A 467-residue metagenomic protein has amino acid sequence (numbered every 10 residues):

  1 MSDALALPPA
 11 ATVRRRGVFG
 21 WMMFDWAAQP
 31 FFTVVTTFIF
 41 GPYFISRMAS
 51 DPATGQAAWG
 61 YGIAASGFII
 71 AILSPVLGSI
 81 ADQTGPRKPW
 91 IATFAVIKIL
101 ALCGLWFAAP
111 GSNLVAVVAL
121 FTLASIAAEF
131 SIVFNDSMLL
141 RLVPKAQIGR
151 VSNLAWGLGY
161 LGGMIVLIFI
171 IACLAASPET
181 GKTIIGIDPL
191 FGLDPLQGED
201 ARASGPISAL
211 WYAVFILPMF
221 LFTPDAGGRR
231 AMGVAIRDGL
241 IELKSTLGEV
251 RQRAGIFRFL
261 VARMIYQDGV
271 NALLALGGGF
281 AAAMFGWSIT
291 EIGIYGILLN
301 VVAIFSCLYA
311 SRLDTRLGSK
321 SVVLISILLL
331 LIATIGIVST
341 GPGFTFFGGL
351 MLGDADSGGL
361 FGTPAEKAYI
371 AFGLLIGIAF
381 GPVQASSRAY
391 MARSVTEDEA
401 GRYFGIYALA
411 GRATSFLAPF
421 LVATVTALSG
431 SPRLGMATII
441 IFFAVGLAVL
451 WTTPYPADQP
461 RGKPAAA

Functional and structural regions predicted by a protein language model:
S2-V18, P224-V261, A355-L360: Juxtamembrane intracellular "pre-TM" segments in multi-pass secondary transporters
T33-Q56, A275-Y295: Short amphipathic helix-loop junctions that connect adjacent transmembrane helices in Major Facilitator Superfamily/SLC
P52-A53, L174-L210, F361-P364, T424-F443: A membrane-interface helix-boundary motif in multi-pass transporters
W59-S79, L167, I297-Y309: Central cavity-lining transmembrane alpha-helices of secondary-active solute carriers, predominantly the Major
I72-P86, F305-S319, T340, T345 (+1 more regions): Helix-to-loop junctions at the C-terminal end of transmembrane segments in multipass secondary transporters
A81-I97, T315-L329: Cytoplasmic membrane-interface "Motif A"-like loop-to-helix N-cap segments of 12-TM Major Facilitator Superfamily
A95-S112, L329-G362: C-terminal ends and interior cores of transmembrane alpha-helices in multi-pass membrane transporters/permeases
A101, S112-S131, I265, G348-P382: Hydrophobic core of transmembrane alpha-helices in multi-pass small-molecule transporters, especially MFS/SLC-type
